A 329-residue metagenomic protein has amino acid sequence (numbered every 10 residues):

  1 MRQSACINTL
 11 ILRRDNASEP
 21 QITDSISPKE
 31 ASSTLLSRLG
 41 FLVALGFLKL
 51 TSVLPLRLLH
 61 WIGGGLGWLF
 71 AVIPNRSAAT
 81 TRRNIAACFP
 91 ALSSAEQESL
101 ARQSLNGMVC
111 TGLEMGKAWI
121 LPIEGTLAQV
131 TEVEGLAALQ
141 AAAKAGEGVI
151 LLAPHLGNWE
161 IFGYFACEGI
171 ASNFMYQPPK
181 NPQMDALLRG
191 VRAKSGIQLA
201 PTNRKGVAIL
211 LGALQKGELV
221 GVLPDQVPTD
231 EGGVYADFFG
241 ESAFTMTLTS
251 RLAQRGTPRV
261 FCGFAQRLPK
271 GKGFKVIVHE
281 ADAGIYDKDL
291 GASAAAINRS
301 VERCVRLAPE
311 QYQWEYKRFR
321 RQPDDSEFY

Functional and structural regions predicted by a protein language model:
R2, L12-R14, E19-P20, I26-L35 (+8 more regions): Non-catalytic C-terminal accessory region of glycerolipid acyltransferases and related lyso-lipid remodeling enzymes
I11-A153, D185, K194-G196: Membrane-anchoring hydrophobic helices of lipid-metabolizing enzymes
G46, L58, T81-N84, F162 (+5 more regions): Hydrophobic alpha-helical segments typical of transmembrane helices and their membrane-interface/capping positions
G107-C110, L121, A145-R204, D230-D237: Catalytic core of membrane glycerolipid acyltransferases/transacylases, capturing the structured, soluble-facing
Q129-V133, N181, A200-R204, S242-A243 (+1 more regions): A conditional alpha-helix N-cap/helix-loop micro-motif detector
